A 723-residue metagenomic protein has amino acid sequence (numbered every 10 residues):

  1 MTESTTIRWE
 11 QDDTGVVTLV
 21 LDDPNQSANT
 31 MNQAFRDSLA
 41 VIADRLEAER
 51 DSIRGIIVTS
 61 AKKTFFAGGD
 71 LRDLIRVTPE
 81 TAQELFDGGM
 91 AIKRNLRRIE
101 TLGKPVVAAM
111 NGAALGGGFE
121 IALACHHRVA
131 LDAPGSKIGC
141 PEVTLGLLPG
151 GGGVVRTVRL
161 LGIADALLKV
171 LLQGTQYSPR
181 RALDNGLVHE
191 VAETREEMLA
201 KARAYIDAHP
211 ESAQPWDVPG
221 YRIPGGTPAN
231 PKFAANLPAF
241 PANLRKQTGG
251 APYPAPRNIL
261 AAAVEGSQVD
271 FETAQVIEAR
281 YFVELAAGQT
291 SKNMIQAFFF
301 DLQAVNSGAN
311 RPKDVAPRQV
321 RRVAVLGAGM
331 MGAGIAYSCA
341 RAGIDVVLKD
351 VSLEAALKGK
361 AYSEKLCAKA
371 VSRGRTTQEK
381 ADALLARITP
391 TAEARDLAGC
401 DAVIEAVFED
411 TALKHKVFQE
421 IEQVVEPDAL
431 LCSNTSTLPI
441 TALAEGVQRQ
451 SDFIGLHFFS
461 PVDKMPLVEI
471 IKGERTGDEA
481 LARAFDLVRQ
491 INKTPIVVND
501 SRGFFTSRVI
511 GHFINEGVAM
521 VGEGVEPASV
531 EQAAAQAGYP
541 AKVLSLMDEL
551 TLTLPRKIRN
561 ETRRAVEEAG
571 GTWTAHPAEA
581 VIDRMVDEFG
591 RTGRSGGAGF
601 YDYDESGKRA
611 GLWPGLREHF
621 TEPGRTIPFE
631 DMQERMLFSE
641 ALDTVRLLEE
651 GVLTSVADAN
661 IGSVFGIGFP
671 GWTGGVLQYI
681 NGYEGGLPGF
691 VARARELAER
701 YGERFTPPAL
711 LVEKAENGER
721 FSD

Functional and structural regions predicted by a protein language model:
M1-T59, Q83, R94-R97: Conserved CoA-thioester-binding segment of acyl-CoA-metabolizing enzymes
E10-D12, D22, R76-A82, F86-A91 (+3 more regions): N-terminal glycine-rich phosphate-binding loop for ADP-containing cofactors
V16-V20, G55-T59, V107-A109, V129 (+2 more regions): Structural motif
S52, S60-R94, A114, T144-G146: Glycine- (often His-adjacent) and acidic-residue-rich active-site loop that binds/positions the CoA thioester
N95-A108: Conserved catalytic cysteine-centered active-site region of acyl-thioester-dependent Claisen-condensing enzymes
A108, G112-G118: Gly/Ser-rich catalytic serine loop of serine hydrolases
G116, P134-P141: Short glycine/proline-centered loop/turn elements that form peptide/ligand docking sites
